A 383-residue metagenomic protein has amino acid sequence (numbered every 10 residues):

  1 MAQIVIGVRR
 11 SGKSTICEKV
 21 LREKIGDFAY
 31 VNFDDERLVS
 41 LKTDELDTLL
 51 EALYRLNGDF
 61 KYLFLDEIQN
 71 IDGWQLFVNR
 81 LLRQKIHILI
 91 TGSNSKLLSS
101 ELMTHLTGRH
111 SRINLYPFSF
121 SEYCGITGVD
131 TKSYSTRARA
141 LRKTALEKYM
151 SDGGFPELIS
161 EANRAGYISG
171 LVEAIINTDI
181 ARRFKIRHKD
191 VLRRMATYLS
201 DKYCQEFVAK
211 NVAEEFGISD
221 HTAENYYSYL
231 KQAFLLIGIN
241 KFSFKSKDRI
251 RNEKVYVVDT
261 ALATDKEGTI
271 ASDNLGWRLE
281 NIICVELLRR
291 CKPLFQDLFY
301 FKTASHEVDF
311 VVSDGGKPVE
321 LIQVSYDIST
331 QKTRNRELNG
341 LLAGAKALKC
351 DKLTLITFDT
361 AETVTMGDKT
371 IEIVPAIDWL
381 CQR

Functional and structural regions predicted by a protein language model:
I6, R10, T15, K19 (+4 more regions): A cross-kingdom feature that marks ATP-driven nucleic-acid transaction machinery
V31-D59: Short glycine-rich substrate-engagement loop in P-loop NTPases that contacts/grips substrate
N57-W74: Conserved P-loop NTPase "ATPase switch" module shared by AAA+ and STAND
D59-Y62, Q84-L89: Loop/turn-to-beta-strand initiation segments
H87-S93, N114: Structural recognition of the conserved hydrophobic beta-strand(s) that form the central parallel beta-sheet of P-loop
K96-R112, T127: Short regulatory helix/loop adjacent to the ATP-binding pocket of P-loop NTPases
S111-F120: Conserved AAA+ ATPase "SRH/arginine-finger" region at the nucleotide-binding site
S121-R278, I282-K292, L298, K302: Interdomain hinge/linker elements that couple catalytic modules in large macromolecular machines
